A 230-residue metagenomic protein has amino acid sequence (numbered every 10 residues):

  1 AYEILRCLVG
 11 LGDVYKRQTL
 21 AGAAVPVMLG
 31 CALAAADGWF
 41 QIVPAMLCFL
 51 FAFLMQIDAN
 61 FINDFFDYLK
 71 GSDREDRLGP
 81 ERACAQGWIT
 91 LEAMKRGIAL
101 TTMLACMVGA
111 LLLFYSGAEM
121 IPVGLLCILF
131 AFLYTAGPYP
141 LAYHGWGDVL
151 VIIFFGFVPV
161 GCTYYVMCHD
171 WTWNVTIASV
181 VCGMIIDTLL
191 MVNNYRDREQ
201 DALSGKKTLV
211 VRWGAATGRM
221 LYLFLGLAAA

Functional and structural regions predicted by a protein language model:
A1-V14: Short, small-residue-biased leader/transition segments that mark boundaries at the very start of proteins
L20-A24, I42-L50, K95-A99, I121-L125 (+3 more regions): Hydrophobic alpha-helical transmembrane segments
A24-G30, V149-Y164, C182, V211-A215: Small-residue-rich segments of transmembrane alpha-helices in multi-pass membrane proteins, especially helix faces
P26, F51, M55, A59 (+4 more regions): Alpha-helical transmembrane segments of multipass membrane proteins
L29, L33, D58-N63, V108-L112 (+1 more regions): Alpha-helical membrane-inserting segments
D37-I62, I121-F132, T172-V192: Membrane-embedded alpha-helical segments that form the functional core of polytopic membrane enzymes, especially those
I62-T102, I186-G226: Solvent-exposed interhelical
R82-D170: Intramembrane alpha-helical segments
